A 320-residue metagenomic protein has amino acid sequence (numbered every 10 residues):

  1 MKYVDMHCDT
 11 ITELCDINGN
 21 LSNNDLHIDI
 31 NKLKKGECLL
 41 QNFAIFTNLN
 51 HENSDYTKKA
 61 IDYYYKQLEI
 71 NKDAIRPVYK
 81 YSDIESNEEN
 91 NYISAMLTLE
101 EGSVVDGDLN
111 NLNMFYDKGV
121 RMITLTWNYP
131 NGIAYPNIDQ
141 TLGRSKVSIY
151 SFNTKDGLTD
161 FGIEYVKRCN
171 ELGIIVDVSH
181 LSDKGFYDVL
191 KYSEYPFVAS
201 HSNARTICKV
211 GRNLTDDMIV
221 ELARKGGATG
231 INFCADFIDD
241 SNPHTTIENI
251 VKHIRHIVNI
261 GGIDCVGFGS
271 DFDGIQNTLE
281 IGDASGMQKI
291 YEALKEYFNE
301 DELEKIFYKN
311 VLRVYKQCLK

Functional and structural regions predicted by a protein language model:
K2-D5, L40, S94-T98, R121-M122 (+4 more regions): Structural preference for beta-strand elements that scaffold enzyme active sites
H7, L33, K80, G119 (+6 more regions): Conserved, mostly hydrophobic/aromatic
L14-N18, H51-D55, A134-N137, L190-S193 (+4 more regions): Histidine/acidic-residue-rich catalytic or RNA/ligand-binding cores of hydrolases and nuclease-related proteins
N18-K35, K289-Y291: Short catalytic helix/loop segments, enriched in acidic residues and glycine and frequently bearing histidine
H27, K35-L109, P130, A134-R168 (+1 more regions): A metal-dependent hydrolase metal-coordination microenvironment
G107-D117, G143-V198, G211-K225, E248-V266: Histidine/acidic residue-rich metal-binding segments in metalloenzymes
N170, G282-K320: Mid-to-C-terminal alpha-helical segments outside catalytic/metal-binding sites
N232-F233, G261-G282: Short acidic/histidine-rich active-site segments
